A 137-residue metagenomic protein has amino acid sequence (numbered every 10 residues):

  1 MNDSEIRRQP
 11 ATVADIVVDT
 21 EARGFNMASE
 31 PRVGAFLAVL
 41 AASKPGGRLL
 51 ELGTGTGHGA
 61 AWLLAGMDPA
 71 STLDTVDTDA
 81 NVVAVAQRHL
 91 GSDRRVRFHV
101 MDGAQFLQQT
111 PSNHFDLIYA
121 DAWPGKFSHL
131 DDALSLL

Functional and structural regions predicted by a protein language model:
M1-L117, P124-L137: A short alpha-helical cap/connector motif
